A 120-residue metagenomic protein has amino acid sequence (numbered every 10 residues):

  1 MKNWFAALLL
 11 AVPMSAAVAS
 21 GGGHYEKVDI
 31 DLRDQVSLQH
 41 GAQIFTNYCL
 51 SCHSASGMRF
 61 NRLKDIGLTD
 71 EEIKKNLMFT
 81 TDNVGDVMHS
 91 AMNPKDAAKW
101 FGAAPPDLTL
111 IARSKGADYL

Functional and structural regions predicted by a protein language model:
M1-A7: Positively charged n-region of N-terminal signal peptides that target proteins for export
A7-A16: Bacterial N-terminal signal peptides
A19-Q43, S54-D65, E72-K74: Electrostatic cytochrome c docking/interface patches
D31-L38, A42, A98-F101, R113-A117: Solvent-exposed, acidic/flexible segments
Q43-S54, P94, A104-K115: C-type cytochrome heme c attachment motif
L63-K99, A103-P105, I111: Structured domain cores in non-transmembrane regions
L68, G116-L120: Short, conserved charged micro-motifs
